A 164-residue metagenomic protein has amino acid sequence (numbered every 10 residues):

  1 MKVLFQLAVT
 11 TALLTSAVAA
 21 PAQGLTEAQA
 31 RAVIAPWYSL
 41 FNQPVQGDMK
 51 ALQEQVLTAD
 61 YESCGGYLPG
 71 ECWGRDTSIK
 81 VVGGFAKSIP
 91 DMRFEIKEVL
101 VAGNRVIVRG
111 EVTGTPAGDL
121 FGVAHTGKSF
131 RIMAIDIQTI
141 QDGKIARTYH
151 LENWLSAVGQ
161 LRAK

Functional and structural regions predicted by a protein language model:
M1-A8: Bacterial N-terminal signal peptides that target proteins for export
L14-A19: N-terminal signal peptide c-region/cleavage motif recognized by signal peptidases
Q23, A146-K164: Low-complexity, intrinsically disordered terminal/linker segments enriched in charged and Gly/Pro repeats
G24-D60: Short acidic-aromatic low-complexity motifs
K50-G103: A solvent-exposed, acidic/Ser-Thr-rich amphipathic alpha-helical stretch
E98-L100, V112-G114, E152: A mature extracytoplasmic/lumenal domain signature
V99-I107, T139-A146: A short, structured loop/turn motif at beta-sheet edges
E111-Q141: Exposed beta-sheet edge and beta->alpha loop/turn motif
